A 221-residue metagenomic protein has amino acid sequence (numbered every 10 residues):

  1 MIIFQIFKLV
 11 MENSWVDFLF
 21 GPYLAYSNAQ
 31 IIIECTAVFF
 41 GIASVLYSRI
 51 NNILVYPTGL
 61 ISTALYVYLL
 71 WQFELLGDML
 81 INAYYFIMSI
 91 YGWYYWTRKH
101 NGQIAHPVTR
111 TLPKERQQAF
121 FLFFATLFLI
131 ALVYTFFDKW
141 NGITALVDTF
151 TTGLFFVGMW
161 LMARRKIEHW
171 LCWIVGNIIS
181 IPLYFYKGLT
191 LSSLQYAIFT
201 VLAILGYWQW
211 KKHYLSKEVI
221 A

Functional and structural regions predicted by a protein language model:
M1-I31: Short, strongly hydrophobic alpha-helical membrane anchors
A37-S44, I61-V67, G153-G158, I174-P182: Hydrophobic, membrane-inserted alpha-helices
G41, R116-F136, T200-A203: Hydrophobic core of alpha-helical transmembrane segments in multi-pass integral membrane proteins
L46-P57, W160-C172: Membrane-helix interface "capping/anchor" motifs
D78-I81, G188-F199: Loop-to-transmembrane alpha-helix initiation sites
Y84-G102, K211: Membrane-water interface of transmembrane alpha-helices
I104-F121: Juxtamembrane helix-capping/reentrant segments at transmembrane boundaries
A131-G142, T149-I167: Alpha-helical transmembrane segments in multipass membrane proteins, preferentially the mid-helix core
